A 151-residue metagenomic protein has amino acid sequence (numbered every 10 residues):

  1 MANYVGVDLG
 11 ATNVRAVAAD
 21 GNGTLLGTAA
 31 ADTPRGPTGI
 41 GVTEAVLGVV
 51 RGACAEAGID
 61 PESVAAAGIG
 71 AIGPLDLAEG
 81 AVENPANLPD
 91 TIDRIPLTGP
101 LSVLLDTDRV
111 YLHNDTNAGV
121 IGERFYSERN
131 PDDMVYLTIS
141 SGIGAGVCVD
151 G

Functional and structural regions predicted by a protein language model:
A2-N3, M134: Short, basic/aromatic recognition patches
N3-G48, A81-N84: Short glycine-rich, Thr/Ser-proximal phosphate-binding strand/loop in the N-terminal lobe of ATP-dependent enzymes
D8-G10, Y136-I139: Short loop/turn motifs at secondary-structure junctions and domain boundaries
V14-A18, I143-C148: Short beta-strand scaffold segments in enzyme catalytic cores
P34, T43-L47, S63-A67, P74-V135: Glycine-rich phosphate-binding loop and adjoining helix at the ATP-binding site of ATP-dependent phosphoryl-transfer
V46-A53, A57: Alpha-helical scaffold within the catalytic cores of cyclic-nucleotide enzymes
I72-L75, S140-G142: Short glycine-rich anion-binding loops that position phosphate/pyrophosphate groups of nucleotides and phosphorylated
